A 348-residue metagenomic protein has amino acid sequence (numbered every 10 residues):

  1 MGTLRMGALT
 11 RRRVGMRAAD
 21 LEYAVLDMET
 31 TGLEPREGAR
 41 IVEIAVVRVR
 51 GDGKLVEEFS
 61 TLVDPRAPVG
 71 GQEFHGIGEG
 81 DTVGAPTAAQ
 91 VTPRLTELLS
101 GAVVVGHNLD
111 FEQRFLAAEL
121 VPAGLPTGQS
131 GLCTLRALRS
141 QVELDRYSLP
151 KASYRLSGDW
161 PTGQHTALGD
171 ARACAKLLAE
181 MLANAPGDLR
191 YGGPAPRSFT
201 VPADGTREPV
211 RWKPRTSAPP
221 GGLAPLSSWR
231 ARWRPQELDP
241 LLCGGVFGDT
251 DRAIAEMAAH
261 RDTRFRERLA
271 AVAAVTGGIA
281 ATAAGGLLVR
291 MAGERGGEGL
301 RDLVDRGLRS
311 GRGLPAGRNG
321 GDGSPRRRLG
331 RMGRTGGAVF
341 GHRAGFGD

Functional and structural regions predicted by a protein language model:
G2-G15, L178-R290, G296-L300, V304-R309 (+3 more regions): Acidic two-metal-ion nuclease catalytic site recognized across multiple nuclease folds, prominently DnaQ/RNase D-T
G2-S130, E143, Y147-H165: Conserved non-catalytic scaffold segment of RNase H-like nuclease domains
T30-G32, R136, A173: Short, glycine/acidic-enriched loop or turn micro-motifs at the edges of active sites
P122, S140, R155, L177-N184: Active-site catalytic microenvironments for nucleophilic, acid-base chemistry
L135-E143: Short, flexible loop segments at boundaries between secondary-structure elements
P161-A167, P186-R190: Short, charged, surface-exposed loops that flank catalytic or proteolytic processing sites
T166-E180: Acidic, divalent-metal-coordinating active-site segment for phosphoryl/phosphodiester hydrolysis, typified by short
